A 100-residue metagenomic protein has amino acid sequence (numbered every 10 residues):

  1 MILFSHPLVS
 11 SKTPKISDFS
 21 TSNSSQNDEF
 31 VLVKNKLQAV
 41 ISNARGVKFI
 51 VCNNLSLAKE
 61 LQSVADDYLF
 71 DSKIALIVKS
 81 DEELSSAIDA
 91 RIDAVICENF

Functional and structural regions predicted by a protein language model:
I2-L3, E98: Extreme N-terminal leader/targeting regions
L3-S24, V51-F70: Active-site-adjacent beta->alpha loops and helix N-cap segments on the catalytic face of soluble alpha/beta enzymes
K12-K15, K34-K36, K48, K59 (+2 more regions): Context-gated lysine
S25-E29, K48, F70-S72, D93: Short, well-ordered coil/turn segments that N-cap beta-strands
E29-K36, I74-E83, E98-F100: Glycine-rich beta-to-alpha transition loops that act as phosphate-gripper elements at the mouths of alpha/beta enzyme
E29-N53: Short, contiguous, helix-prone interaction/anchoring segments in small proteins
K36-R45, V78-D93: Catalytic cores of alpha/beta
F49-S56, R91-F100: Glycine-rich phosphate-binding active-site loops on the catalytic face of alpha/beta enzymes
